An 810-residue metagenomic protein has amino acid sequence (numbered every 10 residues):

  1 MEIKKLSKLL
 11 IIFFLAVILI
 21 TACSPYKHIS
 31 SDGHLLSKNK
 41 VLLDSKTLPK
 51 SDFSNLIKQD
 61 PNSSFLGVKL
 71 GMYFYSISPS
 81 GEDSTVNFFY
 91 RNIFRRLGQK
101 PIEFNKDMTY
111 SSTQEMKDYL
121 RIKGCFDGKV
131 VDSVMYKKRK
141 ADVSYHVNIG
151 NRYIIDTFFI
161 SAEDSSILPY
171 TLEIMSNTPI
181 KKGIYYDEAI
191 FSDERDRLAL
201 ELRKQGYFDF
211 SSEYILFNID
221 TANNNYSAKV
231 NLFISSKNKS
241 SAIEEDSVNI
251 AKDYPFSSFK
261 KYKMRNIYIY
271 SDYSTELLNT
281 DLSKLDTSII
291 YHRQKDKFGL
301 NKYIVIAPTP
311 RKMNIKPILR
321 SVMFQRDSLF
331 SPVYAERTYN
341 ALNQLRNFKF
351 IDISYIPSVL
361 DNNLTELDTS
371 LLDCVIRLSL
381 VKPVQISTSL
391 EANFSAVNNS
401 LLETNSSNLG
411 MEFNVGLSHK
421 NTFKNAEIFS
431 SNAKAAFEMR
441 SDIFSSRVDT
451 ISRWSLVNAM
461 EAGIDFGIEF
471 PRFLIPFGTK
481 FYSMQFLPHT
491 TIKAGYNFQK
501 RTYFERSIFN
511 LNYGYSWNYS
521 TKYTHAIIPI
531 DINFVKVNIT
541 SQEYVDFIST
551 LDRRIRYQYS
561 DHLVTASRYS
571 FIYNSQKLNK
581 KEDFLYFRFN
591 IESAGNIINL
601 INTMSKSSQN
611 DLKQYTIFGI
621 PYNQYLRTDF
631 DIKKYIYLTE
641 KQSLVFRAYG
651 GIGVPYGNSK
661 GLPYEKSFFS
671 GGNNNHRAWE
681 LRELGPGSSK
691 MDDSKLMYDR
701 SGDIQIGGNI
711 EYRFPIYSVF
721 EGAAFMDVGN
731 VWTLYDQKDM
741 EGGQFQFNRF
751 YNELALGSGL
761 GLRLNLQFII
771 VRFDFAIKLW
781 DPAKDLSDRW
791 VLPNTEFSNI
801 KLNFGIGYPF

Functional and structural regions predicted by a protein language model:
E2-I3, S24-Q344, K500: Interaction-mediating elements
E2-L10: Bacterial N-terminal signal peptides that target proteins for export
L9-I18: Sec-dependent N-terminal signal peptides
I20-A22: C-terminal motif of bacterial Sec signal peptides marking the signal peptidase cleavage site
K46, S133, H146-R152, I160-S165 (+11 more regions): Solvent-exposed coil/turn segments that connect beta secondary-structure elements in extracytoplasmic/periplasmic
I167-Y170, R311-K312, S331-R588, R677-A678 (+4 more regions): Gram-negative/organellar outer-membrane beta-barrel architecture
K284, L390-S407, A526-F714, A724-F747: C-terminal outer-membrane beta-barrel translocator/porin domains of Gram-negative envelope proteins and their
F324-P332, H419, F745, S758 (+1 more regions): C-terminal soluble interaction/assembly domains
